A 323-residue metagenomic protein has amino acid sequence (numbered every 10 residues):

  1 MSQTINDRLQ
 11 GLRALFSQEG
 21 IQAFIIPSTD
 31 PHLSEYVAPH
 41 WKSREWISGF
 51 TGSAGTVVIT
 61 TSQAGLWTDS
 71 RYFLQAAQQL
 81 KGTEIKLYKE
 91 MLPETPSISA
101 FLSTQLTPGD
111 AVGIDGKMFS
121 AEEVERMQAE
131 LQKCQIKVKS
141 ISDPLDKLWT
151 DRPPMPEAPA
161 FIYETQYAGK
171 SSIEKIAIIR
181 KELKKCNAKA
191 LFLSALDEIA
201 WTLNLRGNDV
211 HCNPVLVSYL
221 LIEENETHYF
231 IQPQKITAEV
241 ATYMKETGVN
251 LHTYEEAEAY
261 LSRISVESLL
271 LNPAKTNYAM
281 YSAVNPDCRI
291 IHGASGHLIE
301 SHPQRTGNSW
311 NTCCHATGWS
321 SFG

Functional and structural regions predicted by a protein language model:
M1-G296, P303, N308-T312, A316-G323: Terminal domain-start leader segments
